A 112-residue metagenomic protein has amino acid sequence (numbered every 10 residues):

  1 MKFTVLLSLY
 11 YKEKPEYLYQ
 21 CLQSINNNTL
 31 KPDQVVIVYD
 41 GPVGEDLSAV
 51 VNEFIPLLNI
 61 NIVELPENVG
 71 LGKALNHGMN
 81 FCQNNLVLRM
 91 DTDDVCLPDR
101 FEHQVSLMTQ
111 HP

Functional and structural regions predicted by a protein language model:
K2-T4, N26-I37, L57-N61: Short loop->beta transition adjacent to catalytic acidic/histidine clusters or analogous donor-positioning motifs
E13-N27: Short, well-formed alpha-helical segments that are part of the catalytic scaffolds of diverse glycosyltransferases
Y39-S48, D91: A conserved acidic beta->alpha catalytic loop
L65-C82: Glycine-rich, basic loop-to-helix element that forms the pyrophosphate-binding segment of sugar-nucleotide handling
V69, D94-V95: Acidic metal-phosphate-binding loop of nucleotide-sugar-dependent transferases
L75, C96-F101: Acidic donor-diphosphate engagement hotspot in glycosyltransferases and nucleotidyltransferases that stabilizes
V87: Short aromatic/hydrophobic "clamp" motif used to bind/position activated sugar donors
D99-P112: Conserved donor NDP-sugar-binding/catalytic core segment of glycosyltransferases
